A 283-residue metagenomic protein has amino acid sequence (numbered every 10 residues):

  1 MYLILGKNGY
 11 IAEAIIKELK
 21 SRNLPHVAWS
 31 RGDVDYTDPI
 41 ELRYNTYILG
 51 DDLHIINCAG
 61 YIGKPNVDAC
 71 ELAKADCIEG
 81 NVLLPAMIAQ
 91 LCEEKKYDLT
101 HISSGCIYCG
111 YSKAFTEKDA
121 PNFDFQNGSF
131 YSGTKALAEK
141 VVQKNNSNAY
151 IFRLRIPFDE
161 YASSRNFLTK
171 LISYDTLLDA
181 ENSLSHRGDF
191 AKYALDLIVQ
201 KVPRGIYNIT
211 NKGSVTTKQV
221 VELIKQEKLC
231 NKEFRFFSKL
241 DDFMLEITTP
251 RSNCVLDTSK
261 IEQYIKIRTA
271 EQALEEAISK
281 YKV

Functional and structural regions predicted by a protein language model:
M1-R22: N-terminal Rossmann NAD(P)H-binding glycine-rich loop of SDR-like oxidoreductase domains
L5, L53-A59, H101, N208: Rossmann-fold scaffold of SDR-type NAD(P)-dependent oxidoreductases
H26-N45: Adenosine-cofactor binding site in Rossmann-like domains, unifying the SAM/SAH pocket of S-adenosylmethionine-dependent
P39-V82: NAD(P)H-binding glycine-rich loop region in Rossmannoid oxidoreductase-like domains and their noncatalytic homologs
L72-E79, L83-L84, I107-F152, D159: Catalytic helix-loop patch of NAD(P)-dependent Rossmann-fold dehydrogenases
K140-D189, D196: NAD(P)-dependent short-chain dehydrogenase/reductase
Y193-D196, Q200-E246: Mid/C-terminal beta-alpha module of Rossmann-like enzyme folds, strongest in SDR-family dehydrogenases/epimerases
T216-E222, S238-V283: Conserved C-terminal active-site "lid" loop/helix of NAD(P)H-dependent oxidoreductases that clamps the redox cofactor
